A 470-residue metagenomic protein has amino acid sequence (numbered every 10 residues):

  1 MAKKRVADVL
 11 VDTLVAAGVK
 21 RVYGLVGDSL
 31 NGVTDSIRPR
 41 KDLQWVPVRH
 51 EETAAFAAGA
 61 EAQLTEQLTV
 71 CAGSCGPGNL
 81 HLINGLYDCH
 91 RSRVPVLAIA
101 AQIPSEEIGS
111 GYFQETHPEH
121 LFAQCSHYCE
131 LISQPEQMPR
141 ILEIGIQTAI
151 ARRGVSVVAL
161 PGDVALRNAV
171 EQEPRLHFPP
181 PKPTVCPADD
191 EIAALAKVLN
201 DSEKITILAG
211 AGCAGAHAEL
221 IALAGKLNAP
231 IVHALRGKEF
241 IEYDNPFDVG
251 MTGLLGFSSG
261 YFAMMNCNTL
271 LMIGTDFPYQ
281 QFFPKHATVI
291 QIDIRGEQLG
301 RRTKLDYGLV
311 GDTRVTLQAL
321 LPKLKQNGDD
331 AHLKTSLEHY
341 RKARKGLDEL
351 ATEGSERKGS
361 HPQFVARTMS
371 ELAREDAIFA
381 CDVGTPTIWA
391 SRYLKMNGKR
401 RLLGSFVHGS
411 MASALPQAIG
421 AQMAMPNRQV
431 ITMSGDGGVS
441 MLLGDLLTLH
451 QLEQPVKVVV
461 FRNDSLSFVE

Functional and structural regions predicted by a protein language model:
A2, E136, A159, E171-Q172 (+2 more regions): Phosphate/pyrophosphate-binding active-site segments
A7-L10, V15, L25-D28, T34-R40 (+3 more regions): Active-site diphosphate/adenylate-binding microenvironment
V9-V19, A60-E66, H90, T148-R152 (+5 more regions): Glycine-rich phosphate/diphosphate-binding loops that line cofactor/substrate pockets in enzymes
K20-Y23, Q44-V46, L64-I103, L208-A209 (+3 more regions): A short, small-residue-rich loop immediately preceding and capping a beta-strand
Q63, A211-I294, N397-R428, S440-G444: Glycine-rich, anion-gripping cofactor-binding loops and their flanking helix/strand elements in enzyme active sites
I99, E107-Q114, G300-V310, R314-L320 (+2 more regions): Thiamine diphosphate
A100-R140, G237-H339: Glycine-rich, acidic loop regions that bind phosphate or pyrophosphate groups
T116, M138, I144, T148-D201 (+1 more regions): Conformationally flexible catalytic loops at phosphate/diphosphate-handling active centers
